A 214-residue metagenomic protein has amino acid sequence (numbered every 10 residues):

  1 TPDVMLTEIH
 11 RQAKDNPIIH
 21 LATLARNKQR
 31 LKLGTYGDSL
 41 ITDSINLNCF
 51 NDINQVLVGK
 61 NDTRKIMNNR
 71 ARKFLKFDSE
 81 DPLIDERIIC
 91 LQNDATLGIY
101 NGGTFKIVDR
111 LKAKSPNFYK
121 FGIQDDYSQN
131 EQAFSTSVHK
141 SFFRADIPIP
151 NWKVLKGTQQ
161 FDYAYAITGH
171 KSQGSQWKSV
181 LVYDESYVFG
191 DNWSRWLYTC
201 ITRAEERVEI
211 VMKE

Functional and structural regions predicted by a protein language model:
T1-Q132: Conserved helicase motor core of P-loop NTPases
F121-E214: C-terminal accessory regions
